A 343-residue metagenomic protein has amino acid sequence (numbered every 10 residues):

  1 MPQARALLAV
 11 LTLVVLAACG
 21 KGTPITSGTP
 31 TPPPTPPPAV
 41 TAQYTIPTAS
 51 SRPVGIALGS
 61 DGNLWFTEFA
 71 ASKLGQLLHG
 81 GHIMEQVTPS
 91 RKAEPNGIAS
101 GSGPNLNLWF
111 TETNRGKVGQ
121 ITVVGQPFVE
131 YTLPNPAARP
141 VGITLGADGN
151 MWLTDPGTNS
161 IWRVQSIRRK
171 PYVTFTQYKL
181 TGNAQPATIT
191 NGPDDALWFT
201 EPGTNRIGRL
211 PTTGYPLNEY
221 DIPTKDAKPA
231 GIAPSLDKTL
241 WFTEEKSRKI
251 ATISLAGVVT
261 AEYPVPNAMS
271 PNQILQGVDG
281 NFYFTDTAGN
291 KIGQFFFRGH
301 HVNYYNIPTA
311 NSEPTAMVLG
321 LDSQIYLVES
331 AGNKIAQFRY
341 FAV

Functional and structural regions predicted by a protein language model:
V15-A18: C-terminal motif of bacterial Sec signal peptides marking the signal peptidase cleavage site
G20-G22: Bacterial signal peptide processing site
A42-I46, I83-T88, P127-L133, T174-K179 (+3 more regions): A short beta-strand motif characteristic of beta-propeller blades
A49-G59, R91-N105, P136-D148, T181-D194 (+3 more regions): Beta-rich, blade/repeat-based domains predominating in secreted/periplasmic proteins but also intracellular
L64-A70, L108-N114, M151-G157, F199-G203 (+3 more regions): Conserved beta-strand positions in repeat-built beta-propeller and related beta-rich domains
S72-Q76, G116-Q120, N159-R163, N205-R209 (+3 more regions): A short loop-to-beta-strand structural motif that recurs across blades of beta-propeller domains
L77-H82, T122-Q126, Q165-K170, P211-Y215 (+3 more regions): Short loop/turn segments that connect beta-strands within beta-propeller blades
T315-V343: Blade-level signature of beta-propeller repeat domains, shared across WD40, Kelch, NHL, RCC1 and BNR/Asp-box propellers
